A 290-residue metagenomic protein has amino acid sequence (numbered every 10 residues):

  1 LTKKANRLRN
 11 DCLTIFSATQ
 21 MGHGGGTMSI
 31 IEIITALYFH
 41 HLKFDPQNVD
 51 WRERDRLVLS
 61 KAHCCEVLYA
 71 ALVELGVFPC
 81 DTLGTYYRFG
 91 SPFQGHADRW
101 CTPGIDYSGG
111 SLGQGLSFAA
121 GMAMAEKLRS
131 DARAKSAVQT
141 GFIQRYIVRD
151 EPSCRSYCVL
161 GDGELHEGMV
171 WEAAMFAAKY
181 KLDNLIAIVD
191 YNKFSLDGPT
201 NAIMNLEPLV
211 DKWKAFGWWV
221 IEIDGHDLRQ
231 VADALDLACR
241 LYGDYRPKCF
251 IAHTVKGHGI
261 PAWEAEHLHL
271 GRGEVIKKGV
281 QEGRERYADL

Functional and structural regions predicted by a protein language model:
A5-M21, D190-N192: N-terminal capping segment at the start of a domain
C12-I15, T27-D131, Y146-K179: Cofactor-binding active-site loop characterized by glycine-rich and histidine/acidic residues
D55-L57, C154-C158, L185, D244-T254: Generic beta-sheet signal
A132-R133, Q139: Charged/polar low-complexity intrinsically disordered segments
Q139, Q144-Y146: Low-complexity, intrinsically disordered or signal/transmembrane-proximal segments
P152, N201-A234, A288: Conserved thiamine diphosphate
E167-N192, C249: A short alpha/beta connector and helix-capping loop motif
L228-L290: Glycine/aspartate-rich loop-and-adjacent alpha/beta segment that forms the canonical ThDP
